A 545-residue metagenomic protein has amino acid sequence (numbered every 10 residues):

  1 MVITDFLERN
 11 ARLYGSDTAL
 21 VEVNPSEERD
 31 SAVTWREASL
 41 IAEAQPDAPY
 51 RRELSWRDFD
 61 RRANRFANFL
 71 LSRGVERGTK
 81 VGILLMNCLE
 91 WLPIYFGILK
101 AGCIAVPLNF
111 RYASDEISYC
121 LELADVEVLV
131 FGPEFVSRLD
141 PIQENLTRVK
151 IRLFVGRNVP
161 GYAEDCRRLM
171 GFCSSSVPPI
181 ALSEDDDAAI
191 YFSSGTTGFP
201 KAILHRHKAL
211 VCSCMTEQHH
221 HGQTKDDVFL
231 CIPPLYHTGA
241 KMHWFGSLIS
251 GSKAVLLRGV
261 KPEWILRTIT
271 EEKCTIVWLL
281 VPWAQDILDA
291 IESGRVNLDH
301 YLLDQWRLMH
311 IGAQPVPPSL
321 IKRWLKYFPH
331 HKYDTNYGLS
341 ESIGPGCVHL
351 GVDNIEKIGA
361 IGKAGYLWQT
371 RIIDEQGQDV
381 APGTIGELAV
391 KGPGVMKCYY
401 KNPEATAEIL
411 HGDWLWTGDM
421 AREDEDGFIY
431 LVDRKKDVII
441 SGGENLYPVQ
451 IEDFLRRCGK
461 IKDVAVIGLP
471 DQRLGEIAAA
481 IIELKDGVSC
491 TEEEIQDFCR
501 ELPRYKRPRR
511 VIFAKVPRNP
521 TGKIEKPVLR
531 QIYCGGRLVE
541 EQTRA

Functional and structural regions predicted by a protein language model:
D5-L7, S72-R73, K100-R168, D486-V488: Structural core segment of the AMP-binding/adenylate-forming
E8, A19-C88, L92-F96, A113-S118 (+1 more regions): Conserved AMP-binding/adenylate-forming core of the ANL superfamily
S16-T18, F172-F192, F199, G222-V228: Conserved pre-ATP/AMP-binding loop-to-beta segment of ANL
N24-R52, V128, E134-E184, I291-R295 (+1 more regions): ANL superfamily adenylate-forming
E53-R57, A181, A188-C212: Conserved AMP-binding A3 loop
Y112, S118, L129-F131, I269 (+8 more regions): AMP-binding/adenylate-forming catalytic core of the ANL superfamily
V211-V228, Y236-W278, A290-I291, V296: Conserved AMP-binding/adenylation subdomain of ANL enzymes
I249, C274-L279, L288-E356, Q369: Gly/Ser/Thr-rich phosphate-binding loop
